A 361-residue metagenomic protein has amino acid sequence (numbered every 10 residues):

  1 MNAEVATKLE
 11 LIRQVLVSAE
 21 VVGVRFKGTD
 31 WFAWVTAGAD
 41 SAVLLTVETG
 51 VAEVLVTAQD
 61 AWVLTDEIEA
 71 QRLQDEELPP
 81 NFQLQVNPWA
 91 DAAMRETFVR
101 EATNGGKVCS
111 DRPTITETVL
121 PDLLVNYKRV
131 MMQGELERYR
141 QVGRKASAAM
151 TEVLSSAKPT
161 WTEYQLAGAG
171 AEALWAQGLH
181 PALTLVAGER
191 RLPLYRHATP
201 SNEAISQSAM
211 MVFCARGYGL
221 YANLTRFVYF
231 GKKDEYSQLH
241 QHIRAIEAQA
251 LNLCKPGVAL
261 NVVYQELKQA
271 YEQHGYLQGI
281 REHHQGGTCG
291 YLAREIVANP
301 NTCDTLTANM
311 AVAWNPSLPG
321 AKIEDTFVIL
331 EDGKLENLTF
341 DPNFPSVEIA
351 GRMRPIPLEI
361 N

Functional and structural regions predicted by a protein language model:
M1-N361: Active-site neighborhoods and metal-handling regions in enzymes and metal-associated proteins
